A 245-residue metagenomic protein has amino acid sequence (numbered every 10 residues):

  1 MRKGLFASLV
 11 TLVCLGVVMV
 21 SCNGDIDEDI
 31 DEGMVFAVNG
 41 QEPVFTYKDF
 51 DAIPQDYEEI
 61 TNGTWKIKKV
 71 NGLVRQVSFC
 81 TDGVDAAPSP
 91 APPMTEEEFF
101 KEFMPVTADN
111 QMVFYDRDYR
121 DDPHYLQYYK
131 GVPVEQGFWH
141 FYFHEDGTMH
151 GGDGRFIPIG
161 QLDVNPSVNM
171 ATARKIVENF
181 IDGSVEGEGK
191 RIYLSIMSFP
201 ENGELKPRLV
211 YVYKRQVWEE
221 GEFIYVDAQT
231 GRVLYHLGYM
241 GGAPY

Functional and structural regions predicted by a protein language model:
G4-L5, L12-V44: Bacterial Sec-dependent N-terminal signal peptides
L5-F6, V177: Sequence-pattern detector for short linear motifs and compositional/periodic biases rather than a specific fold
I30-Y245: Segments that shape or occlude catalytic/ligand-binding pockets
